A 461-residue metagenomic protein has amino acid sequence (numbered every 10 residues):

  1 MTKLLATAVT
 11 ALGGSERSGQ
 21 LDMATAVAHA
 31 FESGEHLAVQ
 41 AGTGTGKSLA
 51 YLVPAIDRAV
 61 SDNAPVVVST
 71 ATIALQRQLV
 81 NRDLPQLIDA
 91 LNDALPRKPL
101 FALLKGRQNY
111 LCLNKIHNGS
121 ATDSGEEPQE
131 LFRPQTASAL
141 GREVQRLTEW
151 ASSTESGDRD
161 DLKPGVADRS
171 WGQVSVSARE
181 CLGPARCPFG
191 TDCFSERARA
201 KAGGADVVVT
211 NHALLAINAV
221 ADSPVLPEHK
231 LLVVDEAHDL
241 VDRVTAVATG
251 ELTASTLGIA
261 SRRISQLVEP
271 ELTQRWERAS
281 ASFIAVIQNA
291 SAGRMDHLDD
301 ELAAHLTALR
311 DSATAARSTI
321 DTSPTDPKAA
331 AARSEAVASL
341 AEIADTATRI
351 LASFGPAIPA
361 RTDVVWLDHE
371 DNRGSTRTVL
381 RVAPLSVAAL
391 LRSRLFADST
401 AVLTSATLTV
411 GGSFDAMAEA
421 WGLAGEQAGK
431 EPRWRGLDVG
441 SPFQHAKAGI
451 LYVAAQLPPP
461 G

Functional and structural regions predicted by a protein language model:
M1-Q40: Conserved pre-motif I regulatory segment
T2-T10, N63-D206, S318-T322, T376: A substrate-engagement module of RecA-like helicase motors
E32-L37, A64, D206, S399-T400: Pre-Walker A (Motif I) flank of P-loop NTPase domains
S33-P54: Walker A/P-loop
Y51, D57, R77, N81-P85 (+4 more regions): Signature of the SF2 helicase/ATPase Hel1-core->accessory helical subdomain module
P65-A74, D93-L113, E228-L240, E251-R263 (+1 more regions): Conserved beta-strand -> loop -> alpha-helix junction used to position metal-binding or nucleic-acid-contacting
G172-D206, A221-S223, T322-G449, V453-A455: A contiguous, basic/glycine-rich beta-loop/short-helix subdomain that forms a polymer-engagement track
T245, L457-G461: Flexible beta-alpha connector loops of hexameric P-loop NTPases
